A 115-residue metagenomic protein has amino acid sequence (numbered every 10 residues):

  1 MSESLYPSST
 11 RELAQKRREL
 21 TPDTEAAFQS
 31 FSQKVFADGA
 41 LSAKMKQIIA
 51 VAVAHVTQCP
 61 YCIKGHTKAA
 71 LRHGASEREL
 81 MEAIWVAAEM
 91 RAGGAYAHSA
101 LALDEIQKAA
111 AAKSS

Functional and structural regions predicted by a protein language model:
M1-M45, A97-S115: Acidic, glycine/proline-rich low-complexity segments that act as flexible tails and inter-domain linkers
E25-A26, K64-E79: Iron-sulfur (Fe-S) cluster-binding segments and ferredoxin-like electron-carrier domains, especially [2Fe-2S]
S32-Q33, A50, T67-L71, W85: Amphipathic alpha-helical segments within well-ordered protein domains
F36, A40, T57-Q58, A75: Residues in soluble alpha-helical coiled-coils and helical-bundle/repeat scaffolds
A43, T57-P60, G93: Short, conserved micro-motifs enriched in small and acidic residues
K44-I48, E77-A83: Alpha-helical scaffolds flanking conserved acidic
I49, V53-G65: Short, thiol/selenol-centered motifs that function as redox-active sites or metal-ligating centers
M81-I106: C-terminal structural segments of small proteins and small subunits
